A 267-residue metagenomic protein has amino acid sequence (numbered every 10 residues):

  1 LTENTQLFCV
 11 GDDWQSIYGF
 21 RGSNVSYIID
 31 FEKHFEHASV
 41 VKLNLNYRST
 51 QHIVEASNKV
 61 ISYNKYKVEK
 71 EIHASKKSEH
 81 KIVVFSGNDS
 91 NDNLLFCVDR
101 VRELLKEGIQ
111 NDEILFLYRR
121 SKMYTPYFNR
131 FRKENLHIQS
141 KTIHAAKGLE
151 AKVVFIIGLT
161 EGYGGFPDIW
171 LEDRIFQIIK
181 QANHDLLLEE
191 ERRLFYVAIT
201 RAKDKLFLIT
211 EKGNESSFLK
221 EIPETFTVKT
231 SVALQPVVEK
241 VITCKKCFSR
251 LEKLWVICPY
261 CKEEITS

Functional and structural regions predicted by a protein language model:
L1-V83, D168-I169: Conserved RecA-like helicase ATPase core segment that couples NTP binding/hydrolysis to strand translocation
T2, E36, I109, K203 (+1 more regions): Short conserved AdoMet
V10, L43-L45, I53, K81-D92 (+1 more regions): Conserved RecA-like ASCE P-loop NTPase motor core of nucleic-acid helicases/translocases
D13-I17, G22-S26, N46-Q51, S90-N91 (+5 more regions): Conserved nucleotide-binding/hydrolysis micro-motifs of P-loop NTPases
N24-Y27, S49-H52, A56-I61, S90-N93 (+4 more regions): Helical mechanochemical/support elements of P-loop NTPase systems and associated helical scaffolds
E71-H73, T142-A145: Short, solvent-exposed loop/turn elements at beta->coil junctions and helix N-caps that rim active or binding pockets
Q110, T125, N135-H137, A145-K212 (+1 more regions): Conserved helicase C-terminal RecA-like lobe
F176-L186, V197, D204, T210-S267: Helicase C-terminal subdomain and adjacent C-terminal extension
